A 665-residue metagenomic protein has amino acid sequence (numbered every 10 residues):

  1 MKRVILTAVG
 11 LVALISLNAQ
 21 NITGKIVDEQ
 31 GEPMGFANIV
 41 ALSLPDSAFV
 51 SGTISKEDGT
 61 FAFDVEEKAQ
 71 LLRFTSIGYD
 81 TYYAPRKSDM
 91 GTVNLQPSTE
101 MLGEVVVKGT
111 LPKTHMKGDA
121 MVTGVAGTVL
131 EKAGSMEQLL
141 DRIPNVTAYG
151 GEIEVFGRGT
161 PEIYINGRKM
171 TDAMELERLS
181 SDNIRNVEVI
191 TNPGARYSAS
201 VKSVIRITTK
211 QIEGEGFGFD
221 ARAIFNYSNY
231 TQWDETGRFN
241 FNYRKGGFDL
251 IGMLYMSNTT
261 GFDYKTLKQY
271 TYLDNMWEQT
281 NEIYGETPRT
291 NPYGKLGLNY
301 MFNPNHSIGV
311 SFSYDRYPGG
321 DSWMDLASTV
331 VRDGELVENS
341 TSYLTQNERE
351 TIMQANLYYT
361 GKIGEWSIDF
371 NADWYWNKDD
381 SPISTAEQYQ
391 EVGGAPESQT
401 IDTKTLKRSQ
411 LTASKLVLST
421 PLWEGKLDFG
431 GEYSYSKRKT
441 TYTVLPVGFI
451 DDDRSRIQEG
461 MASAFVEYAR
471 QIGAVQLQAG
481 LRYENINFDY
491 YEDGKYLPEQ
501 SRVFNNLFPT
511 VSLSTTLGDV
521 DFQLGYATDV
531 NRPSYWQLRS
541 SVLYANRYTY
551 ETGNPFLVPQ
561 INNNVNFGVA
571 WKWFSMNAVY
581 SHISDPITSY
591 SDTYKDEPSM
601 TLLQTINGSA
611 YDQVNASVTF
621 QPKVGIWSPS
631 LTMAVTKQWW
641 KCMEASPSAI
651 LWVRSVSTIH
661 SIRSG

Functional and structural regions predicted by a protein language model:
V40-L42, T75-Y79, M90-V129, Y149-G150 (+2 more regions): Short, acidic, small-residue-rich periplasmic hinge/interaction motif at the N-terminus of Gram-negative outer-membrane
P45-T60: Short, acidic Ser/Thr/Gly-rich low-complexity loop/linker segments typical of extracellular and cell-surface proteins
A62-D64, R142, R168-G194: Short acidic/polar hinge/loop motifs at secondary-structure boundaries that mediate gating or recognition
S88-Q96, E104, M136-L139, A173-M174 (+3 more regions): N-terminal periplasmic accessory domains that precede and gate Gram-negative outer-membrane beta-barrel machines
E137-K169, T208: Extracytoplasmic beta-strand/coil segments of soluble accessory domains associated with Gram-negative outer-membrane
T231-Y264, M276-S322, M353, G361 (+2 more regions): Transmembrane beta-barrel wall of Gram-negative outer-membrane proteins
Y293-P318, S342-D493, S514-D521, S575-M576 (+2 more regions): Face-selective signature of the C-terminal outer-membrane beta-barrel domain
R456-E459, E499, V530-S584, T601-N615: Outer-membrane beta-barrel signature, preferentially recognizing the C-terminal barrel domain of Gram-negative
